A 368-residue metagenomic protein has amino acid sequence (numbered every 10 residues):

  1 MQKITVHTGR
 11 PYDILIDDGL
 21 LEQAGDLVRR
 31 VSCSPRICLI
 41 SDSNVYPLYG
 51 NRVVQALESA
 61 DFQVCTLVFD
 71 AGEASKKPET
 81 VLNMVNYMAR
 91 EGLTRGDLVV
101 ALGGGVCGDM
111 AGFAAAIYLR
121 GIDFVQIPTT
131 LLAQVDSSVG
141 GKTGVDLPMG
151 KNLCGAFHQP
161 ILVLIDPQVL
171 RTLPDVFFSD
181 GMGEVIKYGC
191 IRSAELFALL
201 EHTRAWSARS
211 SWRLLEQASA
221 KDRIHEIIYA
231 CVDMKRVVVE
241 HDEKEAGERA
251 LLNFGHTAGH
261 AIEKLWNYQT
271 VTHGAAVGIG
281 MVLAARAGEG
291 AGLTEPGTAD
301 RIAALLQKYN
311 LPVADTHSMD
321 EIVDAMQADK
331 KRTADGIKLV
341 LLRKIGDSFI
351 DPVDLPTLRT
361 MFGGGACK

Functional and structural regions predicted by a protein language model:
M1-D97: ATP/NTP phosphate-donor binding region
L15, F113-W206: A glycine/threonine-rich phosphate-anchoring loop and its flanking beta-alpha core in nucleotide/phosphate-binding
V85-L102, A111-Q126: Non-catalytic interfacial helical region
R90, Q159-V163, Q168-D175, G183-E195 (+11 more regions): Generic secondary-structure signature for well-ordered alpha-helical cores
V106-F113, Q134, H260-A261: Short glycine/serine/threonine-rich phosphate/pyrophosphate-binding segments that cradle anionic phosphate groups
G183-I186, L293-K368: C-terminal charged capping/lid subdomain of soluble metabolic enzymes
T203, R209-D320: Active-site segments that bind and position negatively charged phosphate/pyrophosphate groups
